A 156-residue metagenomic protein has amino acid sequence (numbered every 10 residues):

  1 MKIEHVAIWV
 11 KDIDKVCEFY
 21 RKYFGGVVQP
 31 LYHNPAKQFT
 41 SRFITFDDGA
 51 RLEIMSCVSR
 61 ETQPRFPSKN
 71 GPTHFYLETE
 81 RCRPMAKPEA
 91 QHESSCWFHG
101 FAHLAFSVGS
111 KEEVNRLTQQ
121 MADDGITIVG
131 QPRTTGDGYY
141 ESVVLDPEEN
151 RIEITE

Functional and structural regions predicted by a protein language model:
M1-C17, F101-F106: N-terminal beta-strand motif that seeds the catalytic metal site of vicinal oxygen chelate
A7-W9, T45, A105-G109, L145 (+1 more regions): Short hydrophobic/aromatic beta-strand micro-patches that form the beta-sheet surface supporting nucleotide- or nucleic
W9-L52, S56-S59, R83: Core segments of cupin and vicinal oxygen chelate
K15, K111-R116: Short, conserved charged micro-motifs
Q38, G100, G138: Exposed loop/turn and edge beta-strand positions of beta-sandwich/beta-sheet ligand-binding modules
R42-T45, R83, T118-E156: Vicinal oxygen chelate
R65-Q91: Charged, glycine/proline-rich intrinsically disordered loops and linkers
S94-H99: Short, flexible turn/loop "capping" segments at secondary-structure junctions
